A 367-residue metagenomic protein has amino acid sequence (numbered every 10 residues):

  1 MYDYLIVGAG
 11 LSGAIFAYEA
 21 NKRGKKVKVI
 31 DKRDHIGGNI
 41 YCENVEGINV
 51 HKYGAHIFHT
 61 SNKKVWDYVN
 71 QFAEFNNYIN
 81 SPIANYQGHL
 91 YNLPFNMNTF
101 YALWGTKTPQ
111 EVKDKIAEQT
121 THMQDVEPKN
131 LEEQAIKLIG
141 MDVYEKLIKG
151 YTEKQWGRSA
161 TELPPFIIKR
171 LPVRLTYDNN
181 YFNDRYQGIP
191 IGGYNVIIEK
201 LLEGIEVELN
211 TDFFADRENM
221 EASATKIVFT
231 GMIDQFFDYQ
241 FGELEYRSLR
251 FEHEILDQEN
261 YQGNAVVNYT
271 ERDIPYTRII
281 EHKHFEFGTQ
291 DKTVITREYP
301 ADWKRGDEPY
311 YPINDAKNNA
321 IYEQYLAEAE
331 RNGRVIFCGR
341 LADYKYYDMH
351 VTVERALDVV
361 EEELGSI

Functional and structural regions predicted by a protein language model:
Y2, G24, I205, S223-T225 (+1 more regions): Short, well-ordered alpha-helix to beta-strand connector turns
Y2-V29, V360: N-terminal Rossmann-like FAD-binding beta1-loop-alpha1 element of flavoenzymes
G13-A14, I36-N39, Y346: Short N-terminal binding/cap micro-motifs at the start of the first secondary-structure element
N21-E46: Glycine-rich FAD pyrophosphate-binding loop
R23, F214-E328: Mid-domain catalytic core of redox enzymes that form a hydrophobic substrate pocket/lid adjacent to a catalytic redox
E46-H122: Dinucleotide-binding Rossmann-like beta1-alpha1 core, especially the glycine-rich loop that anchors the ADP
Q87-Y91, M97-T225, F237: Active-site/ligand-binding neighborhood in enzyme catalytic cores
E308-I367: C-terminal catalytic lobe of FAD-dependent flavoproteins
